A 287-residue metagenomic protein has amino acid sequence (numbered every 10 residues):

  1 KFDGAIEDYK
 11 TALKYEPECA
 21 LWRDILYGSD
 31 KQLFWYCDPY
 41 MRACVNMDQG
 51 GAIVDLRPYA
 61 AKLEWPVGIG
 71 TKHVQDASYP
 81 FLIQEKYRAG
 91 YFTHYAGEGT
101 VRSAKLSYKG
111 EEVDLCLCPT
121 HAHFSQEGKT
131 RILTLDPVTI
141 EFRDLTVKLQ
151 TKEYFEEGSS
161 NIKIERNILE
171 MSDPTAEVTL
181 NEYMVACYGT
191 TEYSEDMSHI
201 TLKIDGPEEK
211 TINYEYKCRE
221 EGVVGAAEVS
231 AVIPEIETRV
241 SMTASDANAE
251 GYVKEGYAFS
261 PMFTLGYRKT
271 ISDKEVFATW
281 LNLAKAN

Functional and structural regions predicted by a protein language model:
K1-Q32: C-terminal domain-boundary segment and adjacent tail
E16-C19, L26-G28, K163, T179-V185 (+1 more regions): Beta-strand-rich recognition/accessory modules
Y27, P39-Y40: Extended recognition/assembly regions associated with phosphoester-bond processing machinery
F34-D38, L202, C218, V229-A231: Short acidic-hydrophobic surface loop/beta-edge motif
Y40-M47, V147-F155, A227-D246: Broad, structure-driven detector of short, well-ordered beta-strand segments within folded domains
R42-C44, K62-V67, P137-L149, D173-E177 (+5 more regions): Short, surface-exposed beta-strand/loop "edge" segments at domain boundaries and coil↔beta transitions
R42-E141: Acidic-aromatic substrate-binding/catalytic surfaces of carbohydrate-active enzymes
D55-Y59, V138-K152, E157-G206: Acidic (Asp/Glu-rich), glycine- and aromatic
